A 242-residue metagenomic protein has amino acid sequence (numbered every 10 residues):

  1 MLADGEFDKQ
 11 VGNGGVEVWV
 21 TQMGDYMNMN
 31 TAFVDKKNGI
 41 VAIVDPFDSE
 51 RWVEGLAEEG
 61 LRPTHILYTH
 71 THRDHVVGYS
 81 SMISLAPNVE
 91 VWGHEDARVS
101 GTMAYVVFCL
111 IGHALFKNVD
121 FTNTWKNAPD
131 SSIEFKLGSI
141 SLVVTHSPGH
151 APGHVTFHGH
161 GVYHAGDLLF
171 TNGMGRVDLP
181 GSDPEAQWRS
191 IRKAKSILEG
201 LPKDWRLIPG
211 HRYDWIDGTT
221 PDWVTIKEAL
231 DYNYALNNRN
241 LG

Functional and structural regions predicted by a protein language model:
G5-E59, T156-G166, F170-T171: Conserved beta-strand hairpin/beta-sheet module of binuclear metal-dependent hydrolase folds, prominently
G14-V20, S131-I133, I140-V143: Short, hydrophobic/aromatic-rich segments at coil-to-beta transitions
T21-M23, T122-K126, H146-P148: Short Gly/Pro-enriched turn/cap motifs at secondary-structure boundaries
F33, T69, S147: Conserved S/T- and glycine-rich ATP-binding loop of Class I adenylate-forming
K37, A57, A86, I197-W205: Alpha-helix termini
V41, D48-G138, Y232-A235: Active-site HxH/HxHxD metal-binding segment of metal-dependent hydrolases
V44, V91-G93, A165, P209: Hydrophobic residues in well-ordered beta-strands that form the structural core
V107-L110, E134, S141-N240: Metallo-beta-lactamase
